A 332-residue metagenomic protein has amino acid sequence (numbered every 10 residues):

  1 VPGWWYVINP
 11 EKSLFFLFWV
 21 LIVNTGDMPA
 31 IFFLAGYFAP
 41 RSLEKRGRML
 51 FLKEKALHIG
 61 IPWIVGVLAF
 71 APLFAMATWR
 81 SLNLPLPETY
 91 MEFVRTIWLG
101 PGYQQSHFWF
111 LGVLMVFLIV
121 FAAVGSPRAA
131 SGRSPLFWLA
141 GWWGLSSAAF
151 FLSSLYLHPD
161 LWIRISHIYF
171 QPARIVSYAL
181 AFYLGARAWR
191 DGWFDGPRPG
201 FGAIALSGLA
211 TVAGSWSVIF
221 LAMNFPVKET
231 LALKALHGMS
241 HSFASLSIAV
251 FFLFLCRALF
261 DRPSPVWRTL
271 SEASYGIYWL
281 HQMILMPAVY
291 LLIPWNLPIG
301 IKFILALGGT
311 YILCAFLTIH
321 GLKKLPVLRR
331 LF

Functional and structural regions predicted by a protein language model:
V1-R41, I59-L68, P72, W109-F110 (+2 more regions): Functionally critical transmembrane alpha-helices in membrane proteins and complexes, commonly lining
F16-P29, W98-V113, S154-A181, W216-I248 (+1 more regions): Interfacial loop-to-helix transition and helix-capping segments at the boundaries of transmembrane helices
V23-P29, S42-A75, L86-F117, A203-T211 (+3 more regions): Transmembrane alpha-helical segments and their boundary/interface "anchor" motifs in multi-pass integral membrane
T25, L50, S106, F110 (+9 more regions): Residue-level signature of transmembrane alpha-helical entry/exit and packing/kink sites in multi-pass membrane
P29-G36, F70, F110-V124, V176-W189 (+2 more regions): Hydrophobic cores of alpha-helical transmembrane segments in multi-pass inner/ER membrane proteins, independent
G66, A179-Y183, G208-K324: Alpha-helical transmembrane segments of multi-pass integral membrane proteins
V67-A148, L152-I163: Membrane-interface helix-loop-helix regions
V124-L231: Aromatic-enriched alpha-helical transmembrane segments of multi-pass intramembrane proteins
